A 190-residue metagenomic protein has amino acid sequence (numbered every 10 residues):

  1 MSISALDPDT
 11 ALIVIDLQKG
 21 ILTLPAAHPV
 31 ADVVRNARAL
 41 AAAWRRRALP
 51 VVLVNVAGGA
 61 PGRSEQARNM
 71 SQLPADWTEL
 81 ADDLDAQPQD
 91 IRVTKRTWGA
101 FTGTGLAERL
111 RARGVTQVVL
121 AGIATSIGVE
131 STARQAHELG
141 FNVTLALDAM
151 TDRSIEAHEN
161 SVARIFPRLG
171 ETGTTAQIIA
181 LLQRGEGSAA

Functional and structural regions predicted by a protein language model:
M1-Q87, I91, L182-A190: Active-site acidic carboxylates
R46-L49, G114, G140: Glycine-centered short loops/turns at secondary-structure junctions
A81-I123: Internal catalytic-core helix/loop-beta-alpha segment that presents or stabilizes conserved functional determinants
V93, G170-I178: Short acidic-hydrophobic, aromatic-tinged amphipathic segments that line or gate anion-handling sites
V119-G122, N142-I155: A short glycine-rich beta-strand->turn/loop micro-motif centered on a GG-aromatic cluster
V129-L139: Short Gly/Thr/Asp-enriched flexible loops that form oxyanion-binding sites at enzyme active sites
S154-F166: Active-site-proximal loop->helix
